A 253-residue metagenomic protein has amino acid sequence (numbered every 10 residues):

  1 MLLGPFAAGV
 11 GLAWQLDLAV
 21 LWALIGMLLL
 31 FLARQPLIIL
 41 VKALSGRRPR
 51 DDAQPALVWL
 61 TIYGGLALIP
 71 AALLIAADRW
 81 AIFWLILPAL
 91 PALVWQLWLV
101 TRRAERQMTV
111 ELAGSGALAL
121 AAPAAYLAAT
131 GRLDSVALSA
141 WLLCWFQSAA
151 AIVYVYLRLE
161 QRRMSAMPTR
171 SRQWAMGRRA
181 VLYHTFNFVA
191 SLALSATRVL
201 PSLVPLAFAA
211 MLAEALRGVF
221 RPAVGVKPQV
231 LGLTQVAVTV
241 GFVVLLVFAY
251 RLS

Functional and structural regions predicted by a protein language model:
M1, R48-A56, Q96-G116, S165-V181 (+1 more regions): Interhelical loop and helix-boundary elements at the membrane-water interface of polytopic inner-membrane proteins
A8-A23, I69-W84, L120-L142, S191-V204 (+1 more regions): Helix-coil boundary and interhelical linker segments in multi-pass alpha-helical membrane proteins
L29-I39, V94-L99, W145-Q161, M211-R221: Transmembrane alpha-helical segments that form the membrane-embedded catalytic/substrate-channel core of multi-pass
L30-G64: Aspartate-rich (DDxxD/NDxxD/DxxxD) Mg2+/diphosphate-binding motifs and their adjoining helix-loop segments
D51-A76, F186-L192: Multi-pass membrane catalytic core of lipid/isoprenoid biosynthesis enzymes
L68-L73, A81, I86-A125: Intramembrane alpha-helical segments
W84, E111-R198: Generic multipass alpha-helical transmembrane bundles of integral membrane proteins
F186-S253: C-terminal transmembrane-bundle signature of multipass membrane proteins, characterized by strong activation on
